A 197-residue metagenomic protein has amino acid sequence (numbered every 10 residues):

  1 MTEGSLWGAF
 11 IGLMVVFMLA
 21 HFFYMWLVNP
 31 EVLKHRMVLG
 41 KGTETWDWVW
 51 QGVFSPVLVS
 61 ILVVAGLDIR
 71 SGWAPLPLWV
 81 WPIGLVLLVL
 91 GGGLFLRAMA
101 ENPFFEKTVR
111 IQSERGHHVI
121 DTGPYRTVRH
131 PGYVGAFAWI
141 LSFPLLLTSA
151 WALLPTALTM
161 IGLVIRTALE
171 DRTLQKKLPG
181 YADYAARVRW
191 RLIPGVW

Functional and structural regions predicted by a protein language model:
M1-T122, V134-W197: Membrane-anchoring alpha-helices and their flanking helix-loop junctions
T122-V128: A short amphipathic helical element positioned immediately N-terminal to and/or at the very start of a transmembrane
